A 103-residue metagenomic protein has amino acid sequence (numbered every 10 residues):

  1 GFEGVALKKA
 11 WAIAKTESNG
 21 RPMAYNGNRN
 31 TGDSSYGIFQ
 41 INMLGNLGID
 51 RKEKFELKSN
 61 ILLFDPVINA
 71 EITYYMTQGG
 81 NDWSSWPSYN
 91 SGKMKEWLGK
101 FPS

Functional and structural regions predicted by a protein language model:
G1-G20: Export/targeting segments at the very N-terminus of extracytoplasmic proteins
K9-A12, M23-S103: Catalytic and binding regions of secreted/periplasmic enzymes and modules that target cell-wall glycans
